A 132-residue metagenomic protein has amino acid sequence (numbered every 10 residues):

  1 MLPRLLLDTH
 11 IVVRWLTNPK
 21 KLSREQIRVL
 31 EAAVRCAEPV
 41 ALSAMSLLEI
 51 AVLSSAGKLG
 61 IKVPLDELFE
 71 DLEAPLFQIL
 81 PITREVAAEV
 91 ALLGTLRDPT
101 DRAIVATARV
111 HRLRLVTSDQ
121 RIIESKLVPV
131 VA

Functional and structural regions predicted by a protein language model:
M1-L42, A56-E70, H111, R121 (+1 more regions): Short, well-structured N-terminal submotif of metal-dependent ribonuclease cores
I11-V12, S46-L47, V86, I104 (+1 more regions): Alpha-helix capping/helix-boundary segments
P39, Q78, R114: Residue-level detector of anion-binding/catalytic polar loops
D66-G94: Acidic catalytic patch
P75, V105-A132: Acidic, PIN/NYN-like endoribonuclease modules and their adjacent C-terminal/linker elements
T100: Acidic donor-binding loop at a coil-to-helix junction in glycosyltransferase catalytic cores that engages
